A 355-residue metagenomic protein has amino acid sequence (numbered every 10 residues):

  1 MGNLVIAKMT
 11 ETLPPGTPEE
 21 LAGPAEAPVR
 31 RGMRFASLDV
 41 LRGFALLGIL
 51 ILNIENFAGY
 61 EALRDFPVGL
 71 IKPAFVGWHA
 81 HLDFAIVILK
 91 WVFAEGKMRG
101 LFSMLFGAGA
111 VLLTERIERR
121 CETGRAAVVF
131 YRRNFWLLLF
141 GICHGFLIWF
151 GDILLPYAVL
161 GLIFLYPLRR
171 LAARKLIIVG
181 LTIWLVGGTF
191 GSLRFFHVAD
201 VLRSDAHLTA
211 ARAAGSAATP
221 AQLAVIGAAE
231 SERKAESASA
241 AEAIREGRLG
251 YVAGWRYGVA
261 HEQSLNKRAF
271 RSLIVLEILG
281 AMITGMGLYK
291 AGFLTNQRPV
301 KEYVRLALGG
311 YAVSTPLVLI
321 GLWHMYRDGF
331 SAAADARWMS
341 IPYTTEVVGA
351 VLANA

Functional and structural regions predicted by a protein language model:
M1-E26: Short, intrinsically disordered terminal tails adjacent to the first/last structured region
E20-F106, A110-L113: N-terminal signal-anchor module of multipass membrane proteins
N53, T315-G329, A350-N354: Transmembrane alpha-helix/helix-exit interface in multi-pass inner-membrane proteins
L63-V68, F75-W78, H324-I341: Membrane-interface interhelical connector segments
L112-D200: Internal alpha-helical transmembrane segments
Y166-I178, Y289-G309: Solvent-exposed interhelical
T182-L276: Long hydrophobic alpha-helical segments that form multi-pass transmembrane helix bundles in integral membrane proteins
A334-A355: Alpha-helical transmembrane segments of multi-pass integral membrane proteins
